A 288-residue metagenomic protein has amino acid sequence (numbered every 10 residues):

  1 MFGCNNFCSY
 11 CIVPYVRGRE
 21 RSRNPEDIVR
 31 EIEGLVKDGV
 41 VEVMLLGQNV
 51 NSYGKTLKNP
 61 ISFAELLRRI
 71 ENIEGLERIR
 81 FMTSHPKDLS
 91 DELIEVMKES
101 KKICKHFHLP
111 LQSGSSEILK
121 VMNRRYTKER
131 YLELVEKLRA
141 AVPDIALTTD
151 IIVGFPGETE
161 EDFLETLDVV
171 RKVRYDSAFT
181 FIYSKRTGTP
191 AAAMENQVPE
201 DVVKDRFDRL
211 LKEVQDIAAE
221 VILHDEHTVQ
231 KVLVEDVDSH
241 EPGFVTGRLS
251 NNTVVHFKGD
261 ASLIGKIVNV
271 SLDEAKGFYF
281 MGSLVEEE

Functional and structural regions predicted by a protein language model:
M1-E26: Canonical Radical SAM [4Fe-4S] cluster-binding loop centered on the CxxxCxxC motif and its immediate flanking residues
M1-S9, E33-K37, V41-M44, V232: N-terminal pre-triad scaffold of radical SAM enzymes
C8, I28, L45, F81 (+7 more regions): Conserved, mostly hydrophobic/aromatic
V29, E161-D168: Short, acidic/polar
V36-E160, R171: Conserved SAM/AdoMet-binding glycine-rich loop
G54-G75, M122-R125, K185-D216: Radical SAM enzyme [4Fe-4S]-AdoMet core and its adjacent flexible, acidic and glycine-rich loops/tails across
S177-S184: Internal alpha/beta loop-helix hairpins
A193-E288: Terminal RNA-binding accessory module
